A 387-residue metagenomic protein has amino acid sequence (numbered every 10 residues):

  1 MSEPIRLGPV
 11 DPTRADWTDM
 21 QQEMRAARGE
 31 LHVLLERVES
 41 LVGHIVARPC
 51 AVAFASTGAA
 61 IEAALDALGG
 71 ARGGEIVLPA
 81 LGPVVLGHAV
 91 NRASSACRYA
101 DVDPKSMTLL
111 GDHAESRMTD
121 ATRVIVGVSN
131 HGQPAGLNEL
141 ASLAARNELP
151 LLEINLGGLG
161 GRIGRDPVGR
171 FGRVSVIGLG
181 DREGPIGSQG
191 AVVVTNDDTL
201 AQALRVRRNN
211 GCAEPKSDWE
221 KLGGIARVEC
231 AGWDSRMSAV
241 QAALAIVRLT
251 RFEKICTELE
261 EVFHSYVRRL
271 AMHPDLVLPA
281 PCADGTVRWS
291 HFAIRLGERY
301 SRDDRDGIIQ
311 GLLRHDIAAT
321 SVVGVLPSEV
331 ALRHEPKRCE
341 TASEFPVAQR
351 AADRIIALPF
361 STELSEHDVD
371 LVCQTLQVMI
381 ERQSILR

Functional and structural regions predicted by a protein language model:
M1-A67, A71, M118, A145 (+3 more regions): Conserved PLP-binding active-site segment in aminotransferase class I/II-type PLP enzymes
L35-L41, I45-A51, V124-V128, L137-E139 (+1 more regions): PLP-dependent aminotransferase class I/II
D66-N155, R162: PLP-dependent aminotransferase-like
V77, R98, L151-L152, V176 (+2 more regions): Structural detector of well-ordered beta-strand residues that form the stable sheet scaffold of enzyme domains
T108-E115, R165-V174, V369-L371, L376-M379: A short alpha/beta connector and helix-capping loop motif
P150-L152, V174, I355-A357: Structural preference for beta-strand elements that scaffold enzyme active sites
E153-G187, G224-E229: Conserved active-site segment immediately N-terminal to the catalytic lysine that forms the internal aldimine
R170-E214, A239: Active-site PLP attachment segment
